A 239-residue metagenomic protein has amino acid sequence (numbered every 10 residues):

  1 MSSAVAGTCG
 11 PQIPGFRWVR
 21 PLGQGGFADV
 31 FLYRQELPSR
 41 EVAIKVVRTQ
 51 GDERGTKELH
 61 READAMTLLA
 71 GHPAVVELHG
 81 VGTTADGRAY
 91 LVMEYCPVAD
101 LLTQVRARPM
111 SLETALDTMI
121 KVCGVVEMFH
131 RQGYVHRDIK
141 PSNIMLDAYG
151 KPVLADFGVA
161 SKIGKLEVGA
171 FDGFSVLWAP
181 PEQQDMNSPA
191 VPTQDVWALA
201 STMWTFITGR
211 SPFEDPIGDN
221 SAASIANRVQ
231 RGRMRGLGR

Functional and structural regions predicted by a protein language model:
V19-G25, V30: Protein kinase glycine-rich loop
R34-E41: Conserved N-lobe loop of protein kinases adjacent to the ATP-binding glycine-rich P-loop
R48-L69: AlphaC helix of the eukaryotic protein kinase fold
E77-A89: Short beta-strand micro-motifs within the conserved protein kinase catalytic domain, predominantly in the N-lobe
D86-D100, Q104: Conserved short submotifs of the Hanks-type protein kinase catalytic core that shape the nucleotide-binding pocket
T118-M119: Activation segment signature within eukaryotic-like protein kinase domains
C123-Y134: Protein kinase catalytic-loop region centered on the HRD/HxD motif
Q183-T193: Conserved end of the kinase activation segment
